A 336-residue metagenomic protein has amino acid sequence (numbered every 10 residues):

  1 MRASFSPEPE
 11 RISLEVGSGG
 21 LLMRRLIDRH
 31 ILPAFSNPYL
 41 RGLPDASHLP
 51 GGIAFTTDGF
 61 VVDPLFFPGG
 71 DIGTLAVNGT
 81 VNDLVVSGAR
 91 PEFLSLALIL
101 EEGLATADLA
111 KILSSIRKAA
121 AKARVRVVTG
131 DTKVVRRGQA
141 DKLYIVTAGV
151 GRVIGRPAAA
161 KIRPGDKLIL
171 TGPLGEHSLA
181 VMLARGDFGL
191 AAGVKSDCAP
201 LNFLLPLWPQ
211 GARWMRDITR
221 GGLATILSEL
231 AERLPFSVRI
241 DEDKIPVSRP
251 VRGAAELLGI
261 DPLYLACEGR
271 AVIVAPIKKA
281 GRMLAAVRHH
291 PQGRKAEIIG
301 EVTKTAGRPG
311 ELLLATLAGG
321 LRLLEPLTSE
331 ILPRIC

Functional and structural regions predicted by a protein language model:
M1-H30, L321-L332: N-terminal amphipathic/basic leader segments beginning at the initiator methionine
S13, S18-L170, E176: Glycine-rich phosphate/pyrophosphate-binding loop regions near the starts of catalytic domains
L43-P44, L265-R270: Short Gly/Ser/Thr- and Asp/Glu-enriched loop/turn motifs at secondary-structure junctions
E101-G103, V194-C267: Active-site-proximal betaalpha loop/short-helix elements that scaffold phosphoryl/nucleotidyl transfer chemistry
R152-L201, L313-L314, R334: Phosphate/diphosphate-binding glycine-rich loops and adjacent basic-rich segments that engage nucleotide
A275-G281: Helix N-cap motif at beta-to-alpha junctions
R282-Q292: Short amphipathic alpha-helices in soluble, non-transmembrane regions that often serve as interface/regulatory elements
H290-C336: Acidic, Ser/Thr/Pro-rich beta/coil linker or hinge segments at domain junctions
